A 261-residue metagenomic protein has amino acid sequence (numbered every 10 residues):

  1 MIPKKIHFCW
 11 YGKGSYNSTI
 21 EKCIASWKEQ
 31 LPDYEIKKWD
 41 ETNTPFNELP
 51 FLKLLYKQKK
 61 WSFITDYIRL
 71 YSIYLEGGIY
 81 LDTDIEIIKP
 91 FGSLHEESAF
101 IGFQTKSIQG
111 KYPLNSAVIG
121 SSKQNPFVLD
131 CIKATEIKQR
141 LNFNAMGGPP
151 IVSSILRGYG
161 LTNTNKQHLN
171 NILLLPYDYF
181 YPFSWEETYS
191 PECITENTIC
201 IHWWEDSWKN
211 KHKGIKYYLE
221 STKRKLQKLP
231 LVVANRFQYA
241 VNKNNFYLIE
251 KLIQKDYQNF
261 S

Functional and structural regions predicted by a protein language model:
M1-T65, T83-S261: Glycosyltransferase-associated regions of secretory-pathway enzymes, highlighting luminal stem/catalytic domains
Y67-G78: Small-residue hinge/turn detector
